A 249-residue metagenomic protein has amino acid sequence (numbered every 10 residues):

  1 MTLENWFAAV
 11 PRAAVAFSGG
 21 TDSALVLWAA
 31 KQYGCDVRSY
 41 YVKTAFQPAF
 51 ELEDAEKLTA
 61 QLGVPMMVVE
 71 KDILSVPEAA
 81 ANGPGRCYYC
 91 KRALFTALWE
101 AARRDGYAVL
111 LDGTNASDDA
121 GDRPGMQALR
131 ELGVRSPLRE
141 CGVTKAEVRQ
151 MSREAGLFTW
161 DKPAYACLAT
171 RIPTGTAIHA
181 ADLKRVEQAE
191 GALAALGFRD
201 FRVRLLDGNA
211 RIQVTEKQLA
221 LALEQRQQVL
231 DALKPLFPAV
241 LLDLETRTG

Functional and structural regions predicted by a protein language model:
M1-E154, A195, A210, Q228-F237 (+1 more regions): ATP-dependent adenylation/nucleotidyltransferase module used to activate substrates
S23, L205-K217: Short, aliphatic-rich beta-strand segments
G125-Q127, F201-R204: Short, flexible, solvent-exposed loop/turn segments with mixed acidic/basic and small polar residues
R139-K145, R149-L193, G197-R202: Mid-to-C-terminal catalytic subdomains of enzymes that bind/position adenosyl phosphate moieties or nucleic-acid
K184, R226-Q227: Charged helix-capping and loop-helix junction motifs
Q218-Q225: Short, conserved charged micro-motifs
L241-G249: Short proline/glycine- and acidic-rich turn/helix-capping motifs at secondary-structure junctions
